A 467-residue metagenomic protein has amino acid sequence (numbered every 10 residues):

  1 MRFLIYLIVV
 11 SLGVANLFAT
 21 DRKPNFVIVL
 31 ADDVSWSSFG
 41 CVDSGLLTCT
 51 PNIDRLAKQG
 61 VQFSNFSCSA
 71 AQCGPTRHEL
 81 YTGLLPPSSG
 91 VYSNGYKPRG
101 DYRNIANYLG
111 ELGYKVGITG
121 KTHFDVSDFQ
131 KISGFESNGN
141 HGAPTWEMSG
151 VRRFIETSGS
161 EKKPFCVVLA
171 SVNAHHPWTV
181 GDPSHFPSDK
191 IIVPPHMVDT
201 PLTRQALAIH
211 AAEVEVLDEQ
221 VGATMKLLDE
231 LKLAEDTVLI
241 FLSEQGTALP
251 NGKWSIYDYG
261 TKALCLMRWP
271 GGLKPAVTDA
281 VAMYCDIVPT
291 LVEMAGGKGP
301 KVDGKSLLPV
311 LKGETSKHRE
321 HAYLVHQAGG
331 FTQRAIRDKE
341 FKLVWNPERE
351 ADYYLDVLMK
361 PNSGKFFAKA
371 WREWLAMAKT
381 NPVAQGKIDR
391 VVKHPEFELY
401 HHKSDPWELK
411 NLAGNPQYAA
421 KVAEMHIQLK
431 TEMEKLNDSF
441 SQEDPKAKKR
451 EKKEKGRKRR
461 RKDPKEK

Functional and structural regions predicted by a protein language model:
R2-F3, N16-E398, P406-E434, D438-D444 (+1 more regions): Formylglycine-dependent sulfatase
I5-A15: Bacterial N-terminal signal peptides
